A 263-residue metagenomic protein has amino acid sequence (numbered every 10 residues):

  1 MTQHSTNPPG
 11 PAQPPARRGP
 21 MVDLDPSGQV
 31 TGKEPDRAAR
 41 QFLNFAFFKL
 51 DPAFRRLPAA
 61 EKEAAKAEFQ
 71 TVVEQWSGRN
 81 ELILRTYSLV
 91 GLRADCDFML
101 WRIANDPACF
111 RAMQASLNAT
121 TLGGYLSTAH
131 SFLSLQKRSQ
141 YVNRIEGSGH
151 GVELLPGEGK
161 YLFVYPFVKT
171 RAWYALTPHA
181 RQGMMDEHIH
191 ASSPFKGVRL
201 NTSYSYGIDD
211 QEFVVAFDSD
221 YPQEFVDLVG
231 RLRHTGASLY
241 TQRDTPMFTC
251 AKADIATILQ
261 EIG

Functional and structural regions predicted by a protein language model:
T2-E74, N105-F110, S131-P194, Y206 (+2 more regions): Short S/T/G/P-rich N-terminal loop/turn motif that feeds into the first structured element of a domain
G32-K33, L84-V90, L117-A119, G151-V152 (+1 more regions): Catalytic micro-motifs at enzyme active sites that drive phosphoryl/nucleotidyl and oxygen chemistry
A46-F48, V90-P107, L162-F167, D210-Q223 (+1 more regions): Short, well-ordered beta-strand segments in beta-rich or mixed alpha/beta enzyme and ligand-binding folds
V73-C96, G124-R138, I189-V214, L228 (+1 more regions): Short, glycine- and small/hydrophobic-rich beta-strand elements in well-ordered beta-sheets
G91-L92, C109, L122-G124, L154-P156: Short, charge-rich binding segments
A112-T120, D227-R233: Short amphipathic alpha-helices in soluble, non-transmembrane regions that often serve as interface/regulatory elements
L117, S148, L232, Q242-T245 (+1 more regions): Flexible domain-boundary/linker segments
